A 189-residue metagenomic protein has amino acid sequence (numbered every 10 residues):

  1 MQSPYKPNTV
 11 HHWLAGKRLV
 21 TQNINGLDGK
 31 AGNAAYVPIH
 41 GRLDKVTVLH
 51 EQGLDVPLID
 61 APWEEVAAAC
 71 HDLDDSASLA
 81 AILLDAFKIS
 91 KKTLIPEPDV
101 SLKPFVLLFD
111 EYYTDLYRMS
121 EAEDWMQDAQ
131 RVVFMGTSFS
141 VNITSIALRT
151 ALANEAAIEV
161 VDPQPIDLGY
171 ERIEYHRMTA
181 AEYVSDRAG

Functional and structural regions predicted by a protein language model:
M1-G189: Conserved catalytic alpha/beta core of Sir2/sirtuin-type deacylases, generalized to analogous enzyme cores that bind
